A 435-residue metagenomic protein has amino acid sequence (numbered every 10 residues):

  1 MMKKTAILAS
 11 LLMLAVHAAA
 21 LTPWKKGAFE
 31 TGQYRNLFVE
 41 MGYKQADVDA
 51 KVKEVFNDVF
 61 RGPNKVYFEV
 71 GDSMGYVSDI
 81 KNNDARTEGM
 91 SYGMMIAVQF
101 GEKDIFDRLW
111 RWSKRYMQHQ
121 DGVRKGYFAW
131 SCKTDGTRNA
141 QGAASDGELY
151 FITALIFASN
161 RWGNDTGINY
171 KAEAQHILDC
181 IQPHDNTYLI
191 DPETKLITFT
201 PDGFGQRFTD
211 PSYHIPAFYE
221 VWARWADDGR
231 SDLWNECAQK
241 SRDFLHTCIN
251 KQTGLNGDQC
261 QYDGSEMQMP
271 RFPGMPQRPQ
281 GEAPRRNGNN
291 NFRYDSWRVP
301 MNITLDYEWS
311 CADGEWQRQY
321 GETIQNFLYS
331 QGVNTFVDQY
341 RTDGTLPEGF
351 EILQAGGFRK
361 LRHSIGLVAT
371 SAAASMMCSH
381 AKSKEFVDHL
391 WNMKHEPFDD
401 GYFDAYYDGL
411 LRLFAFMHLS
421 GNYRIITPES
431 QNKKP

Functional and structural regions predicted by a protein language model:
M1-T5: Positively charged n-region of N-terminal signal peptides that target proteins for export
L11-A19: Hydrophobic h-region of N-terminal signal peptides that target proteins for export in Gram-negative bacteria
L21-E54, R61, N83-T87, G122-Y127 (+4 more regions): Extended ligand-binding clefts on enzyme/binding-domain cores
L21-G42, N302, A374-P435: Terminal, non-catalytic domain-edge segments
L37, M41-G89, A97-A140: Internal amphipathic alpha-helical repeat/solenoid segments
N83-G93, T137-W162: Aromatic-rich carbohydrate-recognition surfaces in CAZymes
G93, I105-F106, G167, A174 (+4 more regions): Solenoid-repeat scaffolds in large eukaryotic assemblies
M94-G101, Y150-R161, A217-R224, M301-E308 (+2 more regions): Short glycine/serine- and small hydrophobic-enriched flexible loop segments
